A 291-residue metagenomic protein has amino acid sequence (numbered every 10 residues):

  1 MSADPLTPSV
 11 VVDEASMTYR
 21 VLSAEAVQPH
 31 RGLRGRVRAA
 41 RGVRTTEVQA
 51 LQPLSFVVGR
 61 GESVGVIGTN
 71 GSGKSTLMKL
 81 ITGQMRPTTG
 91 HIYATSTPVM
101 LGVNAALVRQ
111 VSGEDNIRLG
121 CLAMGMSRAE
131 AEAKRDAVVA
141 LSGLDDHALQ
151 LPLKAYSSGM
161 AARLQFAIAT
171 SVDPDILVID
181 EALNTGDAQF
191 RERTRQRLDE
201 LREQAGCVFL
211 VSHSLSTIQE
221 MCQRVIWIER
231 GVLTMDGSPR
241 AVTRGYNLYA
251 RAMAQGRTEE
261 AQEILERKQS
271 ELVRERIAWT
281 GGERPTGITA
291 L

Functional and structural regions predicted by a protein language model:
M1-Q49, P239-L265, Q269-A290: Pre-NBD coupling/linker segments of ABC/ABC-like ATPases
M17-T18, R60-M124: ABC ATPase nucleotide-binding domain signature region
T45-E47, G102-L164, T170-D175, E181-N184: ABC-family P-loop ATPase nucleotide-binding domains
R191-Q204: Helical segment within the ABC ATPase nucleotide-binding domain
S212-H213: H-loop/switch region of ABC-family ATPase nucleotide-binding domains
I218-E220: A short, surface-exposed alpha-helical micro-motif characterized by mixed small hydrophobic and charged/polar residues
R224, D236: Short, glycine/charged-rich "phosphate-handling" switch motifs in NTP-dependent and phosphotransfer domains
R230-G231, Y246: Conserved ABC ATPase "signature" C-loop
